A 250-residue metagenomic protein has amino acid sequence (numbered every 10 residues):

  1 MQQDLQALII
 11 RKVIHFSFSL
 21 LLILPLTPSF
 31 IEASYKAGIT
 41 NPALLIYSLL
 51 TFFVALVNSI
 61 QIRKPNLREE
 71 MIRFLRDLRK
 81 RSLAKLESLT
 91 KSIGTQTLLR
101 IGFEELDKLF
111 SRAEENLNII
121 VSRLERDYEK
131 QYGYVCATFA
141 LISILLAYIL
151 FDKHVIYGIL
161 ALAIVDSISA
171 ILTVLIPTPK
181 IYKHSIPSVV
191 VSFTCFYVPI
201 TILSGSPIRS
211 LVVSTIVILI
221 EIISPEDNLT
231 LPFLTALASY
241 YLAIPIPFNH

Functional and structural regions predicted by a protein language model:
M1-H250: Interhelical loop and helix-boundary elements at the membrane-water interface of polytopic inner-membrane proteins
